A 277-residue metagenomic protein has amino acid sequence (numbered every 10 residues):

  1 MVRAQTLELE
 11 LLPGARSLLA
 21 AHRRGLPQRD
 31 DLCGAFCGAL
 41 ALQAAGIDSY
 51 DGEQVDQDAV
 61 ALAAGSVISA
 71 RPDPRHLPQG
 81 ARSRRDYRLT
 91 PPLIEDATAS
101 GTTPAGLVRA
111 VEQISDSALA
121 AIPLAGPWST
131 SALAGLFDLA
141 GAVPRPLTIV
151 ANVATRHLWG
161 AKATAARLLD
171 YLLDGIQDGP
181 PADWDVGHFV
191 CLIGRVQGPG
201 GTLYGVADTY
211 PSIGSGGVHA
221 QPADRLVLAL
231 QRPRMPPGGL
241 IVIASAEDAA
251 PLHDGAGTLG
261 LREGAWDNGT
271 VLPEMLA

Functional and structural regions predicted by a protein language model:
M1-V2: N-terminal regions that are enriched for targeting/export leaders and immediately downstream pro/stem segments
L7-E8, D96, P123-W128, A165-L169 (+2 more regions): Short linear motifs at secondary-structure transitions and domain/linker junctions
L7-L147, A249-L276: Cysteine-nucleophile protease catalytic domains, especially the papain-like/related folds used in DUB/UBL proteases
L40, T155-L158, P211-S212: Solvent-exposed loop/turn segments at secondary-structure junctions within structured extracellular/periplasmic domains
G46, Q54, T164, G205-A207 (+1 more regions): A generic "cationic amphipathic patch" detector
S129-A207: Active-site-adjacent substructure of cysteine-protease-like catalytic cores
L173-G187, G194-A277: Noncatalytic regulatory segments and standalone regulatory/sensor domains
